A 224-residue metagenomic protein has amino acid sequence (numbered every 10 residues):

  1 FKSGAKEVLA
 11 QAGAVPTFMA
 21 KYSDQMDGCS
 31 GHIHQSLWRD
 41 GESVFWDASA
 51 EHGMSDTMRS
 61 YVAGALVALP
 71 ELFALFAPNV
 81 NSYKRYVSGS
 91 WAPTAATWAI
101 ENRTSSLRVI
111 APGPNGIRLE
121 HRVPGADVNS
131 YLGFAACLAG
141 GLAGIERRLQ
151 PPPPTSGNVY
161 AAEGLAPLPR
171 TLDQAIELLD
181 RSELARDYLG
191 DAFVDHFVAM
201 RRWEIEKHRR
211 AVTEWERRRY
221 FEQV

Functional and structural regions predicted by a protein language model:
F1-T155, V159-L165: Active-site capping/gating regions of soluble enzymes
S156-V224: Acidic, glycine-enriched catalytic cores built around paired aspartates
